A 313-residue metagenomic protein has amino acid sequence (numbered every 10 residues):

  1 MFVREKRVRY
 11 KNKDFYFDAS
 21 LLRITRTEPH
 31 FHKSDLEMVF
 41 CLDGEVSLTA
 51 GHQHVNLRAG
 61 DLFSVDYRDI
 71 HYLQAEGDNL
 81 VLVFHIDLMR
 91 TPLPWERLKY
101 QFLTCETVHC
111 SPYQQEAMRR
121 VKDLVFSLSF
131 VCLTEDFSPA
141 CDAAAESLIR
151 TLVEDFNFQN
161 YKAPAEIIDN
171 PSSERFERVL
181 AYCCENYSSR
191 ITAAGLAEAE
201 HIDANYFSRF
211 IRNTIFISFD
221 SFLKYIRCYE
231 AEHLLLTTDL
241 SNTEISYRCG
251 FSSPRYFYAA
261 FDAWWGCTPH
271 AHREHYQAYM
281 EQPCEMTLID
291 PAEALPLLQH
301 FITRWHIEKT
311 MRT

Functional and structural regions predicted by a protein language model:
F2, R9-C105, T134-P139: N-terminal regulatory/effector-sensing and dimerization cores that precede helix-turn-helix DNA-binding domains
V81, V121-S129, A145-F156, L180 (+1 more regions): Hydrophobic alpha-helical core bundles mediating ligand binding, dimerization, or RNAP-core interactions
E106-E116, C132-C141, R150-E185, S189 (+2 more regions): Short, Lys/Arg-enriched, Trp-marked, Pro/Gly-tolerant hinge/linker segments that flank
Y182-N186, H233-T237, R248: Short alpha-helical segment immediately N-terminal to, or the first helix within, an HTH/HTH-like DNA-binding domain
R190, D239-L240: Residue at a beta-strand N-cap/secondary-structure junction
R190-I226, S246-H275: Basic/polar phosphate-binding segments, predominantly the helix-turn-helix DNA-binding elements of transcriptional
A259-T313: …primarily DNA-binding HTH/wHTH and HhH modules…
